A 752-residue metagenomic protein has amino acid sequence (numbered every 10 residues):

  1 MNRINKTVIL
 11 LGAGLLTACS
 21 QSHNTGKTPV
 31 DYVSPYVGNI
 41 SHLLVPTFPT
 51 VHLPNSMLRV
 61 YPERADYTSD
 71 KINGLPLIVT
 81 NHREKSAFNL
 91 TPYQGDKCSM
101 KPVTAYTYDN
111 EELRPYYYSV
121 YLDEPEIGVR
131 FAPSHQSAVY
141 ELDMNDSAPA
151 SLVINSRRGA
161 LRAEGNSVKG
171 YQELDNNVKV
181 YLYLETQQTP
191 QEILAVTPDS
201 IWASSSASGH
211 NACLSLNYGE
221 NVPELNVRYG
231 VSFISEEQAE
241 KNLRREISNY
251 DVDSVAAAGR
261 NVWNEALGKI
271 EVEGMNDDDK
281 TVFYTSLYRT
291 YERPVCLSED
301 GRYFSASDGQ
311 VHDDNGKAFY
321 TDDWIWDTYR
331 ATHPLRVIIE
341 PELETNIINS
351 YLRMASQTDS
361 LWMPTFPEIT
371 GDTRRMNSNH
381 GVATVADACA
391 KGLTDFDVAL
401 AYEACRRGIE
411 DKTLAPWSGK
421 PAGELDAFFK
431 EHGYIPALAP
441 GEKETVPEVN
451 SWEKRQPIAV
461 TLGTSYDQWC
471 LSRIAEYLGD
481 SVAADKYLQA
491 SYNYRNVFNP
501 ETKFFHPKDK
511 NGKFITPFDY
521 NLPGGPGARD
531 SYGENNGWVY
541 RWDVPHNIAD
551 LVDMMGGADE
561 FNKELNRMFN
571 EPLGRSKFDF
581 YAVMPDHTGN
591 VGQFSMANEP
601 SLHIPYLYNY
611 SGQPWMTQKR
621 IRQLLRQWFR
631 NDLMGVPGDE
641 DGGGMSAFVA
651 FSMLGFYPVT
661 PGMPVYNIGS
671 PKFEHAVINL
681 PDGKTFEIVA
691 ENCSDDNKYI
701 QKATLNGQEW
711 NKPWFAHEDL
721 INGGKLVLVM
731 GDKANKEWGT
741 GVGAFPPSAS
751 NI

Functional and structural regions predicted by a protein language model:
N2-L10: Sec-dependent signal peptide recognition, specifically the positively charged N-region followed immediately by
T17-A18: C-terminal motif of bacterial Sec signal peptides marking the signal peptidase cleavage site
H23-H333, V337-A383, D387-L462, C470-N496 (+8 more regions): Accessory carbohydrate-recognition regions in carbohydrate-active enzymes
D467: ATP-dependent phospho-/nucleotidyl transfer catalytic cores
P671-F673, D695-I700: Short coil-to-beta strand junction motifs in C2/discoidin
F686-D695: Short aromatic-glycine motifs in intrinsically disordered, low-complexity regions
